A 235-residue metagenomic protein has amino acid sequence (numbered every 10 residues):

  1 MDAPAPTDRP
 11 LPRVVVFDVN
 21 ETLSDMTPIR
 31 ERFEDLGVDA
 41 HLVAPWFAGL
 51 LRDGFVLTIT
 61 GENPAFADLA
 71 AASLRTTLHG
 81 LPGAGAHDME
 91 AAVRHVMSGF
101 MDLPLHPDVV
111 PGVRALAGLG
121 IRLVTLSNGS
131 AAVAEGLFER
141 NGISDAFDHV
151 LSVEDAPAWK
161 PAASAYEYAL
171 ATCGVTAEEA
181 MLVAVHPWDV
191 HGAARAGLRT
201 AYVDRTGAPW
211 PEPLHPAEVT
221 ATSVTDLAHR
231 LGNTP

Functional and structural regions predicted by a protein language model:
M1-V14, V110, R114-G118, S130-A131 (+1 more regions): Asp-based, Mg2+/Mn2+-dependent phosphohydrolase catalytic module
D2-L51: Active-site neighborhood of HAD-like aspartate-dependent phosphohydrolases
L23, T125-S127, Y202: Hydrophobic residues in well-ordered beta-strands that form the structural core
I29, L42-V43, A92, I143-A146: Hydrophobic side chains within well-formed alpha-helices
R30, V43, F47, A67 (+2 more regions): An amphipathic alpha-helix signature
A40, F55-H95: A metal-dependent, Asp-based hydrolase signature
G49-T58, G207: Conserved class I S-adenosyl-L-methionine
A67-D68, H87-T125, E135, A163: Short, acidic loop-to-helix structural element flanking the phosphoryl-transfer center in phosphate-processing enzymes
